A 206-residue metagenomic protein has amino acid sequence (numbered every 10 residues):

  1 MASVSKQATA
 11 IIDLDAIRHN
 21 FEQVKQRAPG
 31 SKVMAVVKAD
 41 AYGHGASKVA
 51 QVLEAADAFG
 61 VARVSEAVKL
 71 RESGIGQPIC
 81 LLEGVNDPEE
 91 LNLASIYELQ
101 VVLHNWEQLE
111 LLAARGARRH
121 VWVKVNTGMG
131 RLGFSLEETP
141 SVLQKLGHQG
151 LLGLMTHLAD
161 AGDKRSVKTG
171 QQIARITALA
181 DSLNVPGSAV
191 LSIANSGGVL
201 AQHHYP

Functional and structural regions predicted by a protein language model:
M1-Q100, R118: A charged N-terminal "starter" segment
V4-K6, A39-Q51, E110, A114-H120 (+1 more regions): Active-site loop/helix belt of alpha/beta enzymes
V102-H104: Ordered, amphipathic secondary-structure segments that act as subunit-interaction surfaces in large macromolecular
